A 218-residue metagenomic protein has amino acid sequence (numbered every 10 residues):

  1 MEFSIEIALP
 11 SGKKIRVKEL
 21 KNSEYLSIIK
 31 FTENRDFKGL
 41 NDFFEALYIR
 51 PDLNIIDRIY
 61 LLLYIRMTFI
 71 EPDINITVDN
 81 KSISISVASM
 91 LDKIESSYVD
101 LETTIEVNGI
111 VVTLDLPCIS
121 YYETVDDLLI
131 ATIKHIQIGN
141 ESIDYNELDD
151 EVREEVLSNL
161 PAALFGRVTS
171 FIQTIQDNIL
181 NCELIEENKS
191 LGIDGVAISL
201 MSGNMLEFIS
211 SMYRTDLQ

Functional and structural regions predicted by a protein language model:
M1-Q218: Long C-terminal interaction/binding lobes of large macromolecular proteins
